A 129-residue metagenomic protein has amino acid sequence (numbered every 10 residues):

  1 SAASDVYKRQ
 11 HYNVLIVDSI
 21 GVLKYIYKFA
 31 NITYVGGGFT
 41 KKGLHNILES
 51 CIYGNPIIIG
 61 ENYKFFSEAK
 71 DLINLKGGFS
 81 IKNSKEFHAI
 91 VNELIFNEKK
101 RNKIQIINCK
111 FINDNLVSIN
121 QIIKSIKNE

Functional and structural regions predicted by a protein language model:
A2-Y7: Short, small-residue-biased leader/transition segments that mark boundaries at the very start of proteins
Y12-S19: Active-site donor-binding acidic/aromatic loop of nucleotide-activated sugar and phosphosugar transferases involved
L23, K28-Q105, C109-K110: Catalytic binding pocket for nucleotide-activated donors in carbohydrate/polymer assembly enzymes
N115-E129: C-terminal alpha-helical cap of glycosyltransferases
